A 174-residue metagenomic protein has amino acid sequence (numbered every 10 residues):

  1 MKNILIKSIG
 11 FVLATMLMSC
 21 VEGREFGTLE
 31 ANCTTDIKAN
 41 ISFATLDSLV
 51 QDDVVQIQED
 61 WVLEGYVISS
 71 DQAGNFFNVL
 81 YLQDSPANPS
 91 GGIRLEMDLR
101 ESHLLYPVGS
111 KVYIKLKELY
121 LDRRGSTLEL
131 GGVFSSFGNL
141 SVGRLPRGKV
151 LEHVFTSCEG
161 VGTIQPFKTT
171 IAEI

Functional and structural regions predicted by a protein language model:
M1-I9: Bacterial N-terminal signal peptides that target proteins for export
M16-S19: C-terminal motif of bacterial Sec signal peptides marking the signal peptidase cleavage site
V21-F77, Y81-I174: OB-fold nucleic-acid-binding modules
